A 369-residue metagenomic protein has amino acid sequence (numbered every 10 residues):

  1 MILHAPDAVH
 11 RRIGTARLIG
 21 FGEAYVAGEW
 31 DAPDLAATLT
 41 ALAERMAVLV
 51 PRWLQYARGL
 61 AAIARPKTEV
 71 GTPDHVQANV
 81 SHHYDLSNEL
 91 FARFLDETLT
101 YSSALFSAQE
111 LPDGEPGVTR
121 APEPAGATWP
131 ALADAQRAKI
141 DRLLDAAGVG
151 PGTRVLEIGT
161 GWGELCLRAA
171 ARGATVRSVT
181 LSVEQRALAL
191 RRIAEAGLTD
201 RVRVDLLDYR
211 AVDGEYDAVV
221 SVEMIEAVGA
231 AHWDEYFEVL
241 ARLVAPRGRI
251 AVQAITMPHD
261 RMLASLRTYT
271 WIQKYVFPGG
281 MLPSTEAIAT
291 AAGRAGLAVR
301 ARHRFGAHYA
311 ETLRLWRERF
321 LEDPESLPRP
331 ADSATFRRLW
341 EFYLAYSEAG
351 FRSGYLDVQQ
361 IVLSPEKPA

Functional and structural regions predicted by a protein language model:
M1-G117, E123-P130, D134-Q136, R142: Feature captures hydrophobic
L143, V219-V220: Hydrophobic beta-strand segment of the Class I
P151-G159: Conserved class I S-adenosyl-L-methionine
W162-G173: Conserved SAM-binding loop of SAM-dependent methyltransferases across substrates and taxa, primarily the Class I
T175-T180: Conserved SAM-binding motif I beta-strand of class I
R210-V219: A short acidic, Gly/Pro-enriched loop at the edge of an enzyme's catalytic core that lines a small-molecule cofactor
D234-R249: A short glycine-rich, Lys/Arg-flanked "PGG" loop and its adjoining helix->strand segment in the class I
T256-A369: Substrate-binding/catalytic lobe of Class I Rossmann-like enzymes that use SAM or dcSAM, i.e., the mid-to-C-terminal
